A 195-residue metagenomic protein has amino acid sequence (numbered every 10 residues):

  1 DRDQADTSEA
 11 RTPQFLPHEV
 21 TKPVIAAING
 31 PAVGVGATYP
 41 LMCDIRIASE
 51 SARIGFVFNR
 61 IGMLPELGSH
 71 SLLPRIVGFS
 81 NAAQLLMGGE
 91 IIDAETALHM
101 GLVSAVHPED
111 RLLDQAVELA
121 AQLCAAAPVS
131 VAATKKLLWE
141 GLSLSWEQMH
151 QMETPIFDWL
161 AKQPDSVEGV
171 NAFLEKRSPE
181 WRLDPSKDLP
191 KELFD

Functional and structural regions predicted by a protein language model:
D1, G89-E95, D114, A121 (+1 more regions): C-terminal alpha-helix plus adjacent terminal tail
D1-N29, I76, K187, E192-D195: An acidic, glycine-rich surface segment that forms the CoA-thioester-binding/catalytic face of crotonase-fold enzymes
A10-T12, H18-P23, H99-L102, K136 (+1 more regions): Short secondary-structure transition/capping segments
P13, A82, F157: Acidic, amphipathic alpha-helical patches
L16-V131, K162-Q163, V167-V170: Crotonase-fold acyl-CoA enzyme core
